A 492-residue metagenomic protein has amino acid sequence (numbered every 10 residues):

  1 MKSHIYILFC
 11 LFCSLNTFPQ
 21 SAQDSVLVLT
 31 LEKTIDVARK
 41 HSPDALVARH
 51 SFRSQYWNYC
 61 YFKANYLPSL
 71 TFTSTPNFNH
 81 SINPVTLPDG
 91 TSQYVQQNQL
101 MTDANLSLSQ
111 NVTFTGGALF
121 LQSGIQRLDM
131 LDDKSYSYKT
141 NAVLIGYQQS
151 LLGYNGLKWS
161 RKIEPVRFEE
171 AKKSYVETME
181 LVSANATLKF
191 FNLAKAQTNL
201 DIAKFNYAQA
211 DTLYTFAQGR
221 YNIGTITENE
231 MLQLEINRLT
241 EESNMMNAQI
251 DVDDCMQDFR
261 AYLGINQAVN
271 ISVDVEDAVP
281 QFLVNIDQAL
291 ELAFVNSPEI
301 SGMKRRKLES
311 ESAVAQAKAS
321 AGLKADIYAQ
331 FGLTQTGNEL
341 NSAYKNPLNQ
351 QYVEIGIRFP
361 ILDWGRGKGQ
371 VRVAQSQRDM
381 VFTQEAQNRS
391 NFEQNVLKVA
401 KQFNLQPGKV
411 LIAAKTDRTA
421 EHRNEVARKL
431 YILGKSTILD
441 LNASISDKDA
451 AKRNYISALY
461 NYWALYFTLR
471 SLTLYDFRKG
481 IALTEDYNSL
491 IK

Functional and structural regions predicted by a protein language model:
M1-L27: Bacterial Sec-dependent N-terminal signal peptides
F18-D24, T71, H80, V279 (+1 more regions): Acidic, low-complexity, intrinsically disordered peripheral segments
I35-R39, T91-Q93, I226, E230-M231 (+3 more regions): Amphipathic alpha-helical coiled-coil scaffold segments and their short linker/junction regions
D36-L46, R53-S69, N105-S137, I145-K162 (+6 more regions): A glycine-/polar-enriched beta->alpha junction
V47-F62, T178, V182-K204, Y214 (+6 more regions): Amphipathic alpha-helical coiled-coil segments
F72-F78, L121-R127, I327-L333: Transmembrane beta-barrel strands of outer-membrane/channel proteins
Q96-L100, S137-K139, P347-N349, A450: Short sequence motifs at beta-strands and strand-loop junctions characteristic of Gram-negative outer-membrane
K162-V166, K172-L292, Q402, D447-K448 (+1 more regions): Periplasmic alpha-helical coiled-coil/stalk elements that build and connect Gram-negative outer-membrane
